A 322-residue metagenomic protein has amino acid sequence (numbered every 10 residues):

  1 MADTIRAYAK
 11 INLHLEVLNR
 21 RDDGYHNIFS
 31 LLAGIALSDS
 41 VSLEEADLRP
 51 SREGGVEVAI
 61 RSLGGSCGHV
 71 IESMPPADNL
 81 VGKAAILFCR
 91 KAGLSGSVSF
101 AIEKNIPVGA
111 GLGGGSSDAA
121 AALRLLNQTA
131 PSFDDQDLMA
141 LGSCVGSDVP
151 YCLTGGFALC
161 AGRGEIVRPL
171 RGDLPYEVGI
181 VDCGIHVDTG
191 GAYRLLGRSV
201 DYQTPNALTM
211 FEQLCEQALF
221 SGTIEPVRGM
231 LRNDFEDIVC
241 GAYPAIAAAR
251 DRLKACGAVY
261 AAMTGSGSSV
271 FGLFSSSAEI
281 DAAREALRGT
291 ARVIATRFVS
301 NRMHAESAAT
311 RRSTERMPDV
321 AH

Functional and structural regions predicted by a protein language model:
M1-A110, Q128-F133, D173, D182-I185: ATP-binding N-lobe of GHMP and related small-molecule kinases
L13, V41-L43, V81, G115 (+4 more regions): Residue-level signal for inorganic ion chemistry
V81, A110-Q136, Y151, G155: DPxDG-like acidic metal-binding loop motif
C89-A101, L125-V145, S276-G289: Phosphate-handling active-site elements
T154, L159-Y260, S275-R288, I294-H322: Conserved, helical-rich catalytic subdomain that frames metal- and/or nucleotide-binding sites in enzyme alpha/beta
M263-S277: N-terminal pre-core extensions flanking Radical SAM catalytic domains
